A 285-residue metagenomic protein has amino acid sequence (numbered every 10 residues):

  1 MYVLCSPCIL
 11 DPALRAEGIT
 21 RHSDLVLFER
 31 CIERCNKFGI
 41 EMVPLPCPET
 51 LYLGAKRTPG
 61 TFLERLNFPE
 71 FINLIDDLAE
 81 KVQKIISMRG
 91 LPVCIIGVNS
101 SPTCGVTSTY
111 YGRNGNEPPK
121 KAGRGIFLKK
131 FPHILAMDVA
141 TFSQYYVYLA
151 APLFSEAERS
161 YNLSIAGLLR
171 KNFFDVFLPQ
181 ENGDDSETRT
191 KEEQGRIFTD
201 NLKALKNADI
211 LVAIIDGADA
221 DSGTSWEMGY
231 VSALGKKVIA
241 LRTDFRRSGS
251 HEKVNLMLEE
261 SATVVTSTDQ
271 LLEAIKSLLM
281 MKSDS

Functional and structural regions predicted by a protein language model:
Y2, P92-C94, D209-I210: Structural motif
C8, I95-S101, P152, Q180: Short, well-ordered beta-to-alpha junction loops that form the rim of enzyme active sites and present histidine/acidic
A13-L66, A157-K206: Short, surface-exposed acidic-centric catalytic microdomains
I19, T103-R124, G223-Y230: Short Gly/Thr/Asp-enriched flexible loops that form oxyanion-binding sites at enzyme active sites
P48, T61-C94: Internal catalytic-core helix/loop-beta-alpha segment that presents or stabilizes conserved functional determinants
G115-T141: Short, flexible loop segments at boundaries between secondary-structure elements
M137-S285: Conserved catalytic or regulatory cores that recognize and/or transform ribose-phosphate-containing ligands
